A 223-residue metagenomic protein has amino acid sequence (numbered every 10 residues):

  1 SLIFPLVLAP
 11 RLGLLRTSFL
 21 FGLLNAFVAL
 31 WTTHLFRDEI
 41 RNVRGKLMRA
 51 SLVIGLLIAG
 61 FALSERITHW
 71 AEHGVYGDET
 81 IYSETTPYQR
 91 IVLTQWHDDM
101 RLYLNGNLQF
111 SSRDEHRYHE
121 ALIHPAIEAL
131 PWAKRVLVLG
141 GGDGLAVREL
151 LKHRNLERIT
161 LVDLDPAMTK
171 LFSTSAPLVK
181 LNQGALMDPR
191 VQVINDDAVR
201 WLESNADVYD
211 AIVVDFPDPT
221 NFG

Functional and structural regions predicted by a protein language model:
S1-R37: Membrane-embedded alpha-helical segments of integral membrane proteins
T32-N105: Basic, ligand-binding patches in group-transfer machinery, especially extracytoplasmic/periplasmic segments
M100-Y103, F110-S112, W201-L202: Short, solvent-exposed loop/turn elements at domain surfaces
L108-A121: Conserved SAM-binding loop and adjacent beta-strand
E120-G223: The AdoMet/dcAdoMet-binding core of the Class I SAM-like
